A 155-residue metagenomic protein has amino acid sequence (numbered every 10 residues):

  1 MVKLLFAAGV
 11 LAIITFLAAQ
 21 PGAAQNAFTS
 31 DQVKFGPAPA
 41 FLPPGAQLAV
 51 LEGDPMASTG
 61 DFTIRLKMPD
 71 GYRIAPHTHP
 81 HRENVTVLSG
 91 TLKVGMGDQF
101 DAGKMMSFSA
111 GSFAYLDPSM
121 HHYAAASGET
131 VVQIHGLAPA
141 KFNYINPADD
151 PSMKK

Functional and structural regions predicted by a protein language model:
M1-L5: Positively charged n-region of N-terminal signal peptides that target proteins for export
A7-A18: Bacterial N-terminal signal peptides
A19-G60, P147-K155: A short, N-terminal "cap"/entry segment at the start of jelly-roll beta-barrel domains of the cupin/DSBH fold
N26, G103, A125-K155: Double-stranded beta-helix
L48-E52, I64-P76: N-terminal post-signal-peptidase region of extra-cytosolic proteins
P69-Y72, H79-Q99: Glycine- and acidic-residue-biased ligand/ion/polar-headgroup-sensing regions
I74-P76, V94-G95, L116, H121-S127: Short beta-strand His + acidic residue motifs that chelate non-heme Fe in jelly-roll/DSBH and cupin folds
D98-P118: Short acidic-glycine-tyrosine-enriched beta hairpin
